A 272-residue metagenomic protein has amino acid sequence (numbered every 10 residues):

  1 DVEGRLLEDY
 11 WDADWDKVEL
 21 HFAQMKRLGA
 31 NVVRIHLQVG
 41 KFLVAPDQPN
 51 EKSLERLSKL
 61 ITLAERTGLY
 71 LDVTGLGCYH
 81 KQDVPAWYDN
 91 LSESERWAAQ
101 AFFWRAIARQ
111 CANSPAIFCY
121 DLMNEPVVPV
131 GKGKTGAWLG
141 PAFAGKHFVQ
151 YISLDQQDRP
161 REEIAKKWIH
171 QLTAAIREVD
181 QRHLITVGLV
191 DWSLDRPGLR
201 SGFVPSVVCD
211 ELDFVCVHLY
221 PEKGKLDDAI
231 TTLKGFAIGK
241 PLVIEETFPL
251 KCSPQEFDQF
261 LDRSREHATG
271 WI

Functional and structural regions predicted by a protein language model:
D1-F214, G224, T247, K251-C252 (+1 more regions): Active-site mouth of glycoside hydrolases
A174, D227-L250: P-loop/Walker A phosphate-binding loop and immediately adjacent motor/lid segment at beta-alpha junctions
G198, L226-I230, S253-R265: Histidine/acidic-residue-rich catalytic or RNA/ligand-binding cores of hydrolases and nuclease-related proteins
F203-V208, T231-F236, F260-E266: Mature extracellular/periplasmic domains of secretome proteins
